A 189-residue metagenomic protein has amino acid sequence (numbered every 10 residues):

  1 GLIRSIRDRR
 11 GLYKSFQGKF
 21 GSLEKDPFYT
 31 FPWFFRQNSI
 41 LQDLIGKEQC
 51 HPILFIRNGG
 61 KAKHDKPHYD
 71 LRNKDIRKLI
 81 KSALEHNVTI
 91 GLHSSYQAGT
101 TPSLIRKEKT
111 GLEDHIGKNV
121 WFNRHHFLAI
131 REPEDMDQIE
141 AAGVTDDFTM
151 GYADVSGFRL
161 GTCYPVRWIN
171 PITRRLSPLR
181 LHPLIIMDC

Functional and structural regions predicted by a protein language model:
G1-R77: Active-site beta->alpha N-cap acidic-glycine motif
G1-S15, F34, G111-C189: Active-site-adjacent pocket scaffolds in enzyme catalytic domains
S5, S15, S22, S39 (+6 more regions): Generic serine detector
Q17, A62, G91, G117-K118: Generic signal for short, ordered secondary-structure residues within or immediately flanking folded domains
D26-T30, G60-K74, S95-R106, R124-P133 (+1 more regions): Acidic-and-aromatic substrate-binding clefts and catalytic sites of carbohydrate-active enzymes
F34-H51, Y69-I90, K109-I116, A141 (+1 more regions): Acidic (Asp/Glu)-rich catalytic clusters
G46-K47, P52-I53, G91, W121 (+1 more regions): A local structural micro-motif
I53-N58, N87-G99, F122, L181-I186: Core alpha/beta catalytic barrel or barrel-like domain that forms the active/cofactor pocket in diverse metabolic
